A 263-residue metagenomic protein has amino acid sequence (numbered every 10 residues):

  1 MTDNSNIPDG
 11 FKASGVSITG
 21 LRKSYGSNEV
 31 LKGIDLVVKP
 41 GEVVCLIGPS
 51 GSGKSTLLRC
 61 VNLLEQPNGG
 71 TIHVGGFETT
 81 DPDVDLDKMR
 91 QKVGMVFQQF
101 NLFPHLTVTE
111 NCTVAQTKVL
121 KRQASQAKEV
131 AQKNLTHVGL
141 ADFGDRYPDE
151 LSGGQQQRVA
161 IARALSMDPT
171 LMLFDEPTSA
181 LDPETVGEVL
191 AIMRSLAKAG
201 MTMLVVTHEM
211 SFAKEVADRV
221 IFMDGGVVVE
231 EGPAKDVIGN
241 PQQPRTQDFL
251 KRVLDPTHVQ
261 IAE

Functional and structural regions predicted by a protein language model:
M1-R22, T257-E263: ABC-family P-loop ATPase nucleotide-binding domain
F11-A234: ABC family nucleotide-binding domain
K235-E263: C-terminal boundary and immediately downstream tail of ABC-type ATPase nucleotide-binding domains
